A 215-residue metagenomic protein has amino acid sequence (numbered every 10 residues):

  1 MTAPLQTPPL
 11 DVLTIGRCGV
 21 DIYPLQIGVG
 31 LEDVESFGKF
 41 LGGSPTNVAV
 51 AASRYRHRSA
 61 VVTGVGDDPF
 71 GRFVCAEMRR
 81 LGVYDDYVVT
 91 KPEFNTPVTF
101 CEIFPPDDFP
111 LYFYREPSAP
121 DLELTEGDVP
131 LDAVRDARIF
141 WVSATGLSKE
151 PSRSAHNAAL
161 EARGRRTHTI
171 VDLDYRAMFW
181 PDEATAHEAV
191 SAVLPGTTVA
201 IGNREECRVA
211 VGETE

Functional and structural regions predicted by a protein language model:
M1-T14, R79, D85, P105-E215: Ribokinase/PfkB-type carbohydrate-kinase core domain
T2-Y84: Glycine-rich phosphate/adenosyl-contacting loop at the front of the ribokinase-like
V50, V98-E102: Short beta-strand scaffold segments in enzyme catalytic cores
G64-F70, P92-F94, P117-S118, A177: Acidic, glycine-rich active-site loops and adjacent beta-strand->loop/helix elements that engage anionic groups
P69-G71, N95-P97, W180, A210-V211: Short secondary-structure boundary/hinge segments and terminal tails
F70, V74, Y84, F94-T96 (+2 more regions): Generic hydrophobic, aliphatic-rich segments that mediate packing or membrane embedding
C75-F94, E102-F104: A glycine-rich helix N-cap at a beta->alpha junction
